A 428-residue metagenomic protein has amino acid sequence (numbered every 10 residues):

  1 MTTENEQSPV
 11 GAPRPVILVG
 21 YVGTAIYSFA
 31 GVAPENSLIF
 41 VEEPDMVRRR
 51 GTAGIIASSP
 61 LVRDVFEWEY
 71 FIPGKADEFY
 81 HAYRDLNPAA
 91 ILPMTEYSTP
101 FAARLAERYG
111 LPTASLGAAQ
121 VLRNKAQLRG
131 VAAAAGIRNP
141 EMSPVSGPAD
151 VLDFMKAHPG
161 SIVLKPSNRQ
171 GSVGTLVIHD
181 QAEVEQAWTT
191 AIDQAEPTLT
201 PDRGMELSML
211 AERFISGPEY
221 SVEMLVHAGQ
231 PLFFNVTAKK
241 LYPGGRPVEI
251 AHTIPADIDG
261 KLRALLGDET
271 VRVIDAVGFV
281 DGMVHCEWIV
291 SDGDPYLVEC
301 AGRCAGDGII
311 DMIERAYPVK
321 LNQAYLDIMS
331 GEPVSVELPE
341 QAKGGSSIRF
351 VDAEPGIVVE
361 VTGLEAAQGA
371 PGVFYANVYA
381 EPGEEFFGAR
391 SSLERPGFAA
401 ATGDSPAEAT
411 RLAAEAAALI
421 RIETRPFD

Functional and structural regions predicted by a protein language model:
M1-A118, A149, A380-E394, G403-D428: ATP-binding N-terminal substructure of ATP-dependent carboxylate-amine bond-forming enzymes
T3-E4, L326-D428: Peripheral (often C-terminal) accessory segments that flank ATP-dependent C-N-forming ligase machineries
N5, G11-P13, L265-C286, A301-I357: Active-site "cap" helix and flanking loop/linker of ATP-utilizing ligase/carboxylase catalytic domains
R108-G174, Q181, I192-L199: A conserved helix-loop-beta module that forms one wall/lid of the active-site cleft in ATP-utilizing catalytic domains
R138-P140, S161-L164, Q181-S216, P247-H252 (+1 more regions): Conserved ATP-binding module of the ATP-grasp superfamily
L176, Q186-T189, E212, E219-K240 (+4 more regions): Beta-strand scaffold of nucleotide-dependent catalytic cores
L176, R213, P255, E314 (+1 more regions): Short, well-ordered beta-strand elements within core beta-sheets of diverse protein domains
S291-D292: Activation-loop N-terminal segment of eukaryotic-like protein kinases
